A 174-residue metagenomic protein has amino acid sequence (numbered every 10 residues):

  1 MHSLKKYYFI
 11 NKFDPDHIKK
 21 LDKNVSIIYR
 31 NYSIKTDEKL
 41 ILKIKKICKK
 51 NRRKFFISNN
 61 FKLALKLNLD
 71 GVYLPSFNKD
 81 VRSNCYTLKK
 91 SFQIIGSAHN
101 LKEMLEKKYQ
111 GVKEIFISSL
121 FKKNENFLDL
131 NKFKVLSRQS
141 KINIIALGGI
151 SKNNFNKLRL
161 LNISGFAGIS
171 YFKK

Functional and structural regions predicted by a protein language model:
M1-D14, K173: Boundary/entry segment of secreted carbohydrate-active catalytic domains
L4-I10, V25-Y29, F55-I57, V72-L74 (+4 more regions): Hydrophobic faces of well-ordered beta-strands that scaffold small-molecule active sites in alpha/beta enzyme cores
F9-L21, N59-K62, H99-E106, S151-K157: Short, acidic/polar
P15, K23-L88: N-terminal active-site wall of soluble small-molecule enzyme domains
I18-L21, I44, C48, A64 (+3 more regions): Generic structural signal for hydrophobic
L40-F56, K79, S83-N100, L128-S151: Alpha-helix-loop-beta-strand connector modules within alpha/beta enzyme cores
K66-N78, F92-R138: Glycine/Thr-rich beta-alpha phosphate-binding loop at enzyme active sites
V72-C85, F116-D129, I150-K174: Glycine-rich phosphate-binding active-site loops on the catalytic face of alpha/beta enzymes
